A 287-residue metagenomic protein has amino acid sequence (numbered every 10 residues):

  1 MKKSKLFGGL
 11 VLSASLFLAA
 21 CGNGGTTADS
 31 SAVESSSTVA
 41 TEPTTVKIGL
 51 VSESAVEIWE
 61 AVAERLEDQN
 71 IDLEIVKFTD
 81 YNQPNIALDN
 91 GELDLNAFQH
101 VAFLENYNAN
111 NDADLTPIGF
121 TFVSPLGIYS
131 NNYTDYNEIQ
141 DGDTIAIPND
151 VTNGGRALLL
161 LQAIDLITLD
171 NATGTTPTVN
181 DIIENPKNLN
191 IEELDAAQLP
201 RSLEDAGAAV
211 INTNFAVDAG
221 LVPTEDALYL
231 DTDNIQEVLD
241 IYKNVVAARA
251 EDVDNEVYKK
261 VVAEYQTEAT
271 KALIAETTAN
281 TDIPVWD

Functional and structural regions predicted by a protein language model:
L16-A20: C-terminal motif of bacterial Sec signal peptides marking the signal peptidase cleavage site
G22-P43: Short, low-complexity, disordered segments immediately C-terminal to signal peptides in bacterial exported proteins
T41-E53, I71-K77, D143-I145: Short, well-ordered beta-strand elements
I75-I86, G174-R201: Short helix-initiation/N-cap motifs at beta->coil->alpha
N106-I118, Y133, V210, A219-D233: Ligand-binding "clamshell"
I118-I167, K271: A conserved helix-loop-strand patch within extracytoplasmic ligand-binding domains of the periplasmic binding
P125-Y136, I241-N255: A bilobed periplasmic-binding-protein/Venus flytrap-type ligand-binding module shared by bacterial periplasmic
G155-Q162, A263-W286: Periplasmic-binding protein-like
